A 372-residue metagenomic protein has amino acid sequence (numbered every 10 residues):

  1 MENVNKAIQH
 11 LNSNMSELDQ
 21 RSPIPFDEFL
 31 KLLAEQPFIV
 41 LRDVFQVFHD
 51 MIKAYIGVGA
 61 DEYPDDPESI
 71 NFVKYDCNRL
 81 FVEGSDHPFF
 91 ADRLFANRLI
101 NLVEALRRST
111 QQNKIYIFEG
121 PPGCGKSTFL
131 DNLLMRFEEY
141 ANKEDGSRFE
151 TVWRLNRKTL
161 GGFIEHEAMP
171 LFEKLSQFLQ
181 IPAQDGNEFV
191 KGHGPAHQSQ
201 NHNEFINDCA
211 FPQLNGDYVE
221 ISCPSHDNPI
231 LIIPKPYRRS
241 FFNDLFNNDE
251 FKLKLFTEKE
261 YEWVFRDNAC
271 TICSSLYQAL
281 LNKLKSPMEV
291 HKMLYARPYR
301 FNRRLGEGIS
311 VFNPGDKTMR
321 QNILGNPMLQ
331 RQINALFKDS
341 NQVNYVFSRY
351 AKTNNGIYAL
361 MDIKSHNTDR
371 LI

Functional and structural regions predicted by a protein language model:
M1-R42: Long, basic/Gly/Ser/Thr-rich N-terminal segments that mediate initial subcellular attachment or targeting
F26-I372: Conserved ASCE/P-loop NTPase catalytic core
